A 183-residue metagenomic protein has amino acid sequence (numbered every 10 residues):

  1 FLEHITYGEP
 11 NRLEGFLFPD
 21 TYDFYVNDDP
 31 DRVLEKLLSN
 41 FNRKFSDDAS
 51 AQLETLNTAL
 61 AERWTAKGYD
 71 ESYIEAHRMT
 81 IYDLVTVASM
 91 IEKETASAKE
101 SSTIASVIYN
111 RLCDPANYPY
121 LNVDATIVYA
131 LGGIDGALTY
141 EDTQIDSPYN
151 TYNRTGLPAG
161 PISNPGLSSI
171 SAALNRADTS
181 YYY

Functional and structural regions predicted by a protein language model:
L2-Y183: Bacterial extracytoplasmic/cell-wall-associated proteins, especially those involved in peptidoglycan
